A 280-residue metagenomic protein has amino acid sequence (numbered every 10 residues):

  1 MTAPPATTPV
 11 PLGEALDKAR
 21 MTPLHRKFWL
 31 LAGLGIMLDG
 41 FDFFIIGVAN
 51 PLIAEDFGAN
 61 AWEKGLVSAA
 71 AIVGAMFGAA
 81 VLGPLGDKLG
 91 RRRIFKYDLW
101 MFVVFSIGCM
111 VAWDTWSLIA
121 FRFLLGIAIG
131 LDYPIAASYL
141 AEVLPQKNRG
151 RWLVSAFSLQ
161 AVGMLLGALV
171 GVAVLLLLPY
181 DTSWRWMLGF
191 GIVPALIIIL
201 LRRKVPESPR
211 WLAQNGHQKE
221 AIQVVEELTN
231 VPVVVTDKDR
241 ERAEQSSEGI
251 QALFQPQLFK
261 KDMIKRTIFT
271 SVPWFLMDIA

Functional and structural regions predicted by a protein language model:
M1-A280: Transmembrane-helix signature of 12-pass secondary carriers
